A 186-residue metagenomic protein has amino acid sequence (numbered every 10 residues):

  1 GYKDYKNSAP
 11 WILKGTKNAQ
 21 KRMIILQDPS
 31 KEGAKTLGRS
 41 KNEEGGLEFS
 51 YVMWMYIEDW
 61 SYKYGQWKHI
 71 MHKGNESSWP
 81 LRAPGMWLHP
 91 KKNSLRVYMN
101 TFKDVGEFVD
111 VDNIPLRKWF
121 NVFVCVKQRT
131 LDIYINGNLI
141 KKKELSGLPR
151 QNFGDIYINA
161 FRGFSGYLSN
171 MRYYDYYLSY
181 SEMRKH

Functional and structural regions predicted by a protein language model:
G1-H186: Extracellular glycan-associated modules
